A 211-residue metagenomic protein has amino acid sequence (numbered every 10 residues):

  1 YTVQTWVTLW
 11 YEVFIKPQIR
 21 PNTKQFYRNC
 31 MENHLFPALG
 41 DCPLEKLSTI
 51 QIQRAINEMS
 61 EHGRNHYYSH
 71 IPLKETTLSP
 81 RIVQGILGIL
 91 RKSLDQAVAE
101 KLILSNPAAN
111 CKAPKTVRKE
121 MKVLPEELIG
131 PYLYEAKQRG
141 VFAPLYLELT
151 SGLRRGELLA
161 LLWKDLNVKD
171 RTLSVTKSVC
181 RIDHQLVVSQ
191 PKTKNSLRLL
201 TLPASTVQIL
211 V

Functional and structural regions predicted by a protein language model:
Y1-R54: N-terminal DNA-binding module of tyrosine recombinases/phage integrases
V3, V7, R20-T23, Y27 (+6 more regions): Hydrophobic (often cysteine-bearing) scaffold residues that line and stabilize catalytic clefts of nucleotide/cofactor
N22, T172-S174, Q190-V211: C-terminal catalytic core of Y-nucleophile DNA break-rejoin enzymes
C30, H34, E58, I82-G85 (+1 more regions): Alpha-helical scaffold segments in carbohydrate-active enzymes
I52, L90, L94, L158: Short, basic/aromatic-rich helical patch in the C-terminal catalytic core of site-specific tyrosine
E61, N65-S69, L73-P80, Q84-I86 (+5 more regions): Basic, Lys/Arg- and aromatic-enriched nucleic-acid-binding interface segment
R181-V188, K194: Mixed-charge, low-complexity intrinsically disordered segments
